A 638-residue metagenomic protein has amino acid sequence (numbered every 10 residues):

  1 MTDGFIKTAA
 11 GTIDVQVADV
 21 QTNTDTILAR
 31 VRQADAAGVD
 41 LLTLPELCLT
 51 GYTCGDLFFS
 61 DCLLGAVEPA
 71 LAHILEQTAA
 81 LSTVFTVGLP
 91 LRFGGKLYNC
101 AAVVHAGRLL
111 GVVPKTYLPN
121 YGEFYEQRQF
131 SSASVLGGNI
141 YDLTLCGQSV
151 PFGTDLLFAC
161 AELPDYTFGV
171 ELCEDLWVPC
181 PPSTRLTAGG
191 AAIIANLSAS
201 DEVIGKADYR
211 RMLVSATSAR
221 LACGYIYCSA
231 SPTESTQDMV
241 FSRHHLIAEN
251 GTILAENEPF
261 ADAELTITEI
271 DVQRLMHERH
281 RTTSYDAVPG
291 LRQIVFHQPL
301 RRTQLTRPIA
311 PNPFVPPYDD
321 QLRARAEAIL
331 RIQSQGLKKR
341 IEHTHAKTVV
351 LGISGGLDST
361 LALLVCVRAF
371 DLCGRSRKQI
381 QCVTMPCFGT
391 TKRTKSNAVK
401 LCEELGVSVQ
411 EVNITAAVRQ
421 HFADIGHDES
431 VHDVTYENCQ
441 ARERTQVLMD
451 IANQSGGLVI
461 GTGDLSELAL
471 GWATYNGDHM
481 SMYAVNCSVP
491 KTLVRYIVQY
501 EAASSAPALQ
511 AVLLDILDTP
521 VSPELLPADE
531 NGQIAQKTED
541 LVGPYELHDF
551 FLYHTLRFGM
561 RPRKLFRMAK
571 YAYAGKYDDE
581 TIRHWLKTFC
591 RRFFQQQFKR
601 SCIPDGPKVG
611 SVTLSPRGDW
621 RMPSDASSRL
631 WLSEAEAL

Functional and structural regions predicted by a protein language model:
M1-V350, R368-R377, E404, V409: Enzyme catalytic cores with a strong preference for nitrogen-chemistry domains
I6-K7, N23, Y166, C223 (+6 more regions): ATP/NTP-dependent adenylation/nucleotidyl-transfer catalytic domains that generate, transfer, or process NMP-activated
